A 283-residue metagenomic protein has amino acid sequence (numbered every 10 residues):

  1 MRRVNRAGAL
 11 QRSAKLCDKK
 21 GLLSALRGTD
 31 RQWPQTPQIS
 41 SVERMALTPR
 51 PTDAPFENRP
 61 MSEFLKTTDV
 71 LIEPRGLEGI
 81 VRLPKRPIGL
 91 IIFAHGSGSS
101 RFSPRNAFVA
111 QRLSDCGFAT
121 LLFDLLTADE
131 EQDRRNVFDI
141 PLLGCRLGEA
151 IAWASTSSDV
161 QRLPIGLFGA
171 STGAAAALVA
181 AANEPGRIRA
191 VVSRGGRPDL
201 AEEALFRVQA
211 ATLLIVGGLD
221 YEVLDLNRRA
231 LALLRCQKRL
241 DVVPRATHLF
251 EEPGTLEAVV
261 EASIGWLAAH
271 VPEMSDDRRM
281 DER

Functional and structural regions predicted by a protein language model:
T68-L163, L249-G254, A258-V259: Serine-hydrolase catalytic machinery in alpha/beta-hydrolase-like enzymes
G166-G169, R194: Short beta-strand immediately N-terminal to the catalytic nucleophile in serine-hydrolase-like folds
G169-A177: Gly/Ala-rich beta-loop-alpha elbow adjacent to hydrolase catalytic centers
G186-P198: A conserved short beta-strand
V208, L214-V216: Short beta-strand/loop motif that positions the catalytic acidic residue of the alpha/beta-hydrolase fold
Y221-L226: Conserved alpha/beta-hydrolase "acid-adjacent" motif
L234-L249: Catalytic histidine neighborhood in serine/cysteine hydrolases with alpha/beta-hydrolase-type architecture
G254-R283: Catalytic active-site module of serine/aspartate enzymes centered on a nucleophile-bearing elbow/loop
